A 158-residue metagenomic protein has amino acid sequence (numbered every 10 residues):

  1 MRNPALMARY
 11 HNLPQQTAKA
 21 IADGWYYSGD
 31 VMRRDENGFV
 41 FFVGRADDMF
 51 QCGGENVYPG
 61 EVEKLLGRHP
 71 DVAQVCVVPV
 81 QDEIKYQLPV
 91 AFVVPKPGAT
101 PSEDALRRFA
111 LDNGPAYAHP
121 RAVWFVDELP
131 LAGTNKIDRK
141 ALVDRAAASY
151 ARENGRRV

Functional and structural regions predicted by a protein language model:
N3, A8-R9, Q16-K19, D23 (+4 more regions): AMP-binding/adenylate-forming catalytic core of the ANL superfamily
D144-V158: Acidic/polar alpha-helix N-cap and adjacent early helical turns within long charge-rich amphipathic helices/linkers
